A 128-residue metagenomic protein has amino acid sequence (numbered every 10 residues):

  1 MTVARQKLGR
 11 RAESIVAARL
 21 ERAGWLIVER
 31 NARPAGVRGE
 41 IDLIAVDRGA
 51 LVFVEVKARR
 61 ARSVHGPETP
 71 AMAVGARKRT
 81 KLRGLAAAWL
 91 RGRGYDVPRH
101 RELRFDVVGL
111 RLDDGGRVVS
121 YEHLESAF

Functional and structural regions predicted by a protein language model:
M1-A32: Acidic-basic catalytic patches of nuclease active cores, encompassing PD-(D/E)XK and other metal-cofactor nuclease
A23, V28, G39-I41, R101-L103: Short beta-strand or tight-loop elements that sit immediately N-terminal to catalytic metal-binding acidic residues
R30-A35, V108-R111: Short, solvent-exposed loop/turn elements at beta->coil junctions and helix N-caps that rim active or binding pockets
P34-G36, D47-G49, D114: A generic beta-sheet turn/junction motif
R38, G49-L51, E102, Y121: Structural motif
I41-S63, L82: Conserved catalytic cores of phosphodiester-cleaving nucleases, focusing on short active-site segments
R60-A88, G92: Mg2+/Mn2+-dependent nuclease catalytic core
G92-F128: Domain-level recognition of nuclease-like catalytic cores that cleave nucleotide substrates
